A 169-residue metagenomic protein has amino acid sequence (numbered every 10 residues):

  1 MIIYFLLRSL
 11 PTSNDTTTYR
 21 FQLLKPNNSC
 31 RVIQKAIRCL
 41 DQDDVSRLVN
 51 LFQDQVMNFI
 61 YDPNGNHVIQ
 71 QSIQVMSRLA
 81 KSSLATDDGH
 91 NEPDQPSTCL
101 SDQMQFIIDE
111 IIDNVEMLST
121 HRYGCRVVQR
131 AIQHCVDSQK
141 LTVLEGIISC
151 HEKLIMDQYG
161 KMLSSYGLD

Functional and structural regions predicted by a protein language model:
M1-D169: Eukaryotic gene-expression regulator signature that favors modular helical reader/repeat domains and their
